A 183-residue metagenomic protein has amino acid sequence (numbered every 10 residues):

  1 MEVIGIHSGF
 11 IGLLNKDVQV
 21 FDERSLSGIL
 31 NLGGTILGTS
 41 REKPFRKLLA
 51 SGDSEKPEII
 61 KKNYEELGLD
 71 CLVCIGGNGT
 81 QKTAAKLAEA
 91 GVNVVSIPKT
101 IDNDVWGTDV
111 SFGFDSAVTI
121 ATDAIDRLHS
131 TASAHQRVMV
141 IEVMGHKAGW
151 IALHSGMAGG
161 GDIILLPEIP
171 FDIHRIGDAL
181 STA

Functional and structural regions predicted by a protein language model:
M1-D17: N-terminal phosphate-binding or glycine-rich loops at protein starts, especially the Walker A/P-loop of NTPases
F10-L13, P44, I101-V105, F171-I173: Short gly/pro/ser/thr-enriched loop/turn and capping motifs at secondary-structure boundaries
N15-C74, F112-D123: Glycine-rich oxoanion-binding loops at beta->alpha junctions
E42, G77-G79, T100: Short glycine-rich anion-binding loops that position phosphate/pyrophosphate groups of nucleotides and phosphorylated
N63, C71-G76, K82-K86, N93 (+2 more regions): Accessory alpha-helical/coil subdomains and C-terminal extensions that flank or cap enzyme catalytic cores
I97-V110, S133-A134, A158-G159: Acidic/polar active-site rim loop that often engages polyanionic ligands
